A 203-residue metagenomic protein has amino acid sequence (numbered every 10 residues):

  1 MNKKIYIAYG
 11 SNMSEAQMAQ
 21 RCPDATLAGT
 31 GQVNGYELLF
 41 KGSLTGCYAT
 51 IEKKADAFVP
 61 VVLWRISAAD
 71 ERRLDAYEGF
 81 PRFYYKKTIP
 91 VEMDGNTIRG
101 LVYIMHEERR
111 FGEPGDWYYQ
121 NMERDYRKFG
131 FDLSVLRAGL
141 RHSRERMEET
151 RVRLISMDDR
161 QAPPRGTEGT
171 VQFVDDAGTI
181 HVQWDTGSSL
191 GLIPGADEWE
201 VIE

Functional and structural regions predicted by a protein language model:
M1-R144: Glycine-aromatic micro-motifs
M147-E203: Basic/aromatic-rich interaction segments and small domains that mediate binding to polyanionic partners
